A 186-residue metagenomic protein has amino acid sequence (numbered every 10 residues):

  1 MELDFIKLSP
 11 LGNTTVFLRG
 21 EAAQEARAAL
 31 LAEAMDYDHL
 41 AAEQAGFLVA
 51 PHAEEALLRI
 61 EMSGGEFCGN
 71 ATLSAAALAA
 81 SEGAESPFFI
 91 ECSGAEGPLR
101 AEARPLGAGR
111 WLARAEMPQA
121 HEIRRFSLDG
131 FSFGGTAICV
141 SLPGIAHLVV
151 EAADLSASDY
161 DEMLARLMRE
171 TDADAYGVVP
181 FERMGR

Functional and structural regions predicted by a protein language model:
M1-W111, S141, L148-R186: A glycine-rich beta-to-alpha transition motif near the start of alpha/beta enzyme domains, typified by
R100-A103, E116, S127: Short amphipathic beta-strand/extended segments with alternating polar/hydrophobic composition
L112-Q119: Membrane helix-loop-helix hairpins that form the core translocation module of multi-pass transporters
Q119-I138, A157-A165: Active-site glycine-rich loop that binds ribose-phosphate moieties when present
F126, I145-A146: Karyopherin-beta/Importin-beta family HEAT-repeat alpha-solenoid scaffold
